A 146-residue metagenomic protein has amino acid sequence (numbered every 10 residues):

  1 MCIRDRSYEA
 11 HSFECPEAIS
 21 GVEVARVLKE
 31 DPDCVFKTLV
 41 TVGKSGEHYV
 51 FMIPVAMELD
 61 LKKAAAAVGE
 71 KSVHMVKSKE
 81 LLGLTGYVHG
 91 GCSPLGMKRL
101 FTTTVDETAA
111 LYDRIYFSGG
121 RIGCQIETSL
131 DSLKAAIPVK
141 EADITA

Functional and structural regions predicted by a protein language model:
R4-A146: Extended, low-hydrophobicity, polar/charged segments
